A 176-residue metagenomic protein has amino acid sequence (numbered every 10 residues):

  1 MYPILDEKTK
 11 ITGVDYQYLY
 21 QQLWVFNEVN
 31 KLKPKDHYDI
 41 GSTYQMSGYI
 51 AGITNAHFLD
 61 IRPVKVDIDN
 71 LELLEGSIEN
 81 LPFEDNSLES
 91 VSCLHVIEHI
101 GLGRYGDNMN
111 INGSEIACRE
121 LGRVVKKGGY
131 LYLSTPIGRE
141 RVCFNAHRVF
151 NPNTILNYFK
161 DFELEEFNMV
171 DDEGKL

Functional and structural regions predicted by a protein language model:
M1-K33: Class I SAM-dependent methyltransferase Rossmann-like catalytic core, especially the SAM/SAH-binding loop
L23-W24, K31, D36-L81: Class I SAM-dependent methyltransferase SAM/SAH-binding core
E79-V91: A short acidic, Gly/Pro-enriched loop at the edge of an enzyme's catalytic core that lines a small-molecule cofactor
S92, I97, G101: A conserved beta-strand element that flanks and buttresses the S-adenosyl-L-methionine
L102-D107: Conserved catalytic-core motifs of eukaryotic protein kinase domains, centered on the activation segment
M109-Y130: A short glycine-rich, Lys/Arg-flanked "PGG" loop and its adjoining helix->strand segment in the class I
I111-N112, L133, G138-N157: Acceptor-substrate binding/catalytic loop of class I
R119, A146-D171: Short alpha-helix
